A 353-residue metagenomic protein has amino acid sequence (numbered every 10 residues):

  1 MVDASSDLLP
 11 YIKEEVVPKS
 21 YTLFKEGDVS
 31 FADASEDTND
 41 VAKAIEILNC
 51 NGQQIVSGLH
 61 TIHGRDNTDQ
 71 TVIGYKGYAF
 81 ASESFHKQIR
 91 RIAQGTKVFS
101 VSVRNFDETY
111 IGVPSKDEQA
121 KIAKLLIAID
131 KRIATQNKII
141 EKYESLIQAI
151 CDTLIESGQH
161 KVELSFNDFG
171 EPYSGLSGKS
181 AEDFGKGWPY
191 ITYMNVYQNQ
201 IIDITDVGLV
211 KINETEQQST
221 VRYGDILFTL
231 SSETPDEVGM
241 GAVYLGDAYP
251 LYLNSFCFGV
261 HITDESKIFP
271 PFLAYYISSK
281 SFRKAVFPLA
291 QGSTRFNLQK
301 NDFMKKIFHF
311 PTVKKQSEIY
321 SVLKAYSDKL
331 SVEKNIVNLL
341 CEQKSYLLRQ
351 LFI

Functional and structural regions predicted by a protein language model:
M1-V29, N167-S180, M194-I226: Sequence-specific dsDNA recognition surfaces
E14-A81, T192, E214-S278: A short beta-sheet element
S35, L125-I127, K131, S232 (+1 more regions): Short, surface-exposed secondary-structure boundary micro-motifs
A42, V56-L59, R104-F106, E144 (+6 more regions): Short edge beta-strand segments in beta-sheet-rich domains
I47-C50, S57-I62, I73-D117, Y190-M194 (+4 more regions): Glycine-anchored helix-breaking recognition loops at helix->coil/strand junctions
E108-K116, T153-S177, K305, H309: Non-catalytic DNA-recognition/assembly elements of restriction-modification systems
V113-K124, I133, E141-E144, E156-Q159 (+4 more regions): Short, low-complexity cationic-aromatic patches
A128-K131, T135-F166, N335-I353: Short amphipathic coiled-coil heptad-repeat segments
